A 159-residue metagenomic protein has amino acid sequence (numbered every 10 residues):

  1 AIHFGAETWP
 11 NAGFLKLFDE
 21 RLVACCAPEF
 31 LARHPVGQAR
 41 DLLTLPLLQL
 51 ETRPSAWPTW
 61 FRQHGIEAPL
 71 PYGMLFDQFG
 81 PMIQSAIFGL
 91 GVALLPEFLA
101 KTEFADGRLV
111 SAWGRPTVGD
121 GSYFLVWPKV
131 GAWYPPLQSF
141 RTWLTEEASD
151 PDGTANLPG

Functional and structural regions predicted by a protein language model:
A1-L75: Acidic, Gly/Pro-rich loop/turn segments at junctions of secondary structure
W9, S55, G80-P81, L99 (+1 more regions): Short alpha-helical
P10, L31-A32, A93, G119 (+1 more regions): Alpha-helix N-cap/loop-to-helix initiation residues
A12, S111-G114: Short beta-strand/turn micro-motifs at beta-sheet edges
A68-S111, V118-G119: Hydrophobic hinge/microswitch elements
E97-D106, R115-G159: C-terminal effector-binding regulatory domain of bacterial HTH transcription factors
